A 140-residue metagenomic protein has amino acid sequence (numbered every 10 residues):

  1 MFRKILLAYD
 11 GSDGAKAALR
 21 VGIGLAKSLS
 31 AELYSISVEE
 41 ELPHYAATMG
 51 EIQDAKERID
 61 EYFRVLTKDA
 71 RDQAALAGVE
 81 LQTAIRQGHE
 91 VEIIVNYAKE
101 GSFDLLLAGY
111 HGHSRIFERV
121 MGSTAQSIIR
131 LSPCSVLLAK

Functional and structural regions predicted by a protein language model:
R3-M49, A75-A77: Small/aliphatic-rich secondary-structure junction motif
Y34, Q82, L137: Conserved beta-strand positions in the Rossmann-like core of class I SAM-dependent methyltransferases
V38, G109-H111, K140: Short secondary-structure boundary segments
G50-D54, E100-S102, T124-Q126: Short, hinge-like loop/turn segments at secondary-structure boundaries
I52-V65: A short acidic, glycine-rich active-site loop that binds or catalyzes chemistry on phosphate/adenosine moieties
D72-L106: Structural beta-alpha unit
L105-R130: Glycine-rich, Arg-bearing micro-motifs that act as flexible, cationic patches
